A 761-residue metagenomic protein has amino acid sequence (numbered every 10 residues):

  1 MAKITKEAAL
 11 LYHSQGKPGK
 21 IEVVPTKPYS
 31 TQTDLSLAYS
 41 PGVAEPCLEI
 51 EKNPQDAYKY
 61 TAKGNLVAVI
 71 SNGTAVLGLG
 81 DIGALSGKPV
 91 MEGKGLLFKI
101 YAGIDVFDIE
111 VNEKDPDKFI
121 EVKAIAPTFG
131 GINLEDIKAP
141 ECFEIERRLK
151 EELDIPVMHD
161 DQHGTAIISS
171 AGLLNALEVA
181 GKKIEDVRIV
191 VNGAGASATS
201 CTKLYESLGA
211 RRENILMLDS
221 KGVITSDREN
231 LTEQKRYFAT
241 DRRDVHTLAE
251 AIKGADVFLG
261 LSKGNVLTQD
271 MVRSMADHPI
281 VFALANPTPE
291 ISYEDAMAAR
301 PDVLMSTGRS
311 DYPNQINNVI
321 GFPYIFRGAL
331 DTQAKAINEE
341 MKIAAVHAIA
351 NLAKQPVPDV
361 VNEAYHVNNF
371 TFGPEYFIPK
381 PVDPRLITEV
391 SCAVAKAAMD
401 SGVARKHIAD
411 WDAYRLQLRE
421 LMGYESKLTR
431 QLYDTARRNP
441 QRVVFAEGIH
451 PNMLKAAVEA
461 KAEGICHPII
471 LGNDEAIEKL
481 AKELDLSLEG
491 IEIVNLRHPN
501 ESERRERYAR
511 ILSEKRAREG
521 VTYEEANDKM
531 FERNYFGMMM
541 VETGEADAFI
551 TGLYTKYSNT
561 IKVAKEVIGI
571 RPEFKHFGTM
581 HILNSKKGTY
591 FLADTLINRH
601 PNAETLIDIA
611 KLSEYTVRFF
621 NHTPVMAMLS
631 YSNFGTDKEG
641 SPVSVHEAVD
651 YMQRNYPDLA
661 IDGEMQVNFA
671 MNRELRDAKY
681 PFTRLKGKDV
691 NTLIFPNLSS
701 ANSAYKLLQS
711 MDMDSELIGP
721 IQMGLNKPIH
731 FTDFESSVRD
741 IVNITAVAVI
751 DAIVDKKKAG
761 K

Functional and structural regions predicted by a protein language model:
M1-V157, L352, A397, R430-L454 (+5 more regions): N-terminal ligand-binding/catalytic initiation module
A2, D160-D161, A180-K182, A283-S391 (+4 more regions): Adenosine-phosphate binding glycine-rich loop
Y12-E45, R148, E389-M422, T551 (+2 more regions): Helix-enriched interaction subdomains in cytosolic or periplasmic regions, typified by TIR/SEFIR signaling/NADase cores
L66-G78, G83, A166-S169, A180-E206: Glycine-rich adenosine-cofactor-binding loop
L85, D136-K183, R405-I408, Y414-K761: Anion-binding alpha/beta catalytic cores of soluble intermediary-metabolism enzymes, centered on
N192, L208-K235: NAD(P)-binding Rossmann-fold cofactor-contacting core
R236-V303, S310-D311: Rossmann-like adenosine-cofactor binding region
